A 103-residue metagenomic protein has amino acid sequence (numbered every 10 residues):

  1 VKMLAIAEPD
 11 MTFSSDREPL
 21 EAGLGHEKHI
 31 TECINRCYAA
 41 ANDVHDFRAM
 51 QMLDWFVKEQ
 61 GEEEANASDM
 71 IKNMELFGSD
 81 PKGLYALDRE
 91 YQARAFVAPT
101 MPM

Functional and structural regions predicted by a protein language model:
V1-M103: Iron-associated oxidoreductase/ferritin-like identity signal
